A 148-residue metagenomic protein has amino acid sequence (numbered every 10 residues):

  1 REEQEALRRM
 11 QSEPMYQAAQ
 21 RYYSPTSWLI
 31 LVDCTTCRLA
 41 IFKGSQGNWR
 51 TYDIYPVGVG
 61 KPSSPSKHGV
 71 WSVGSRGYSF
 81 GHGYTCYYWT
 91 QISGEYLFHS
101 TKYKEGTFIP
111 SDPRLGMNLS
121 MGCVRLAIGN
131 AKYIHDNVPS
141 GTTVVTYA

Functional and structural regions predicted by a protein language model:
L7-T107: Gly/Pro-biased beta-strand-loop elements
H68, G77-A148: Exported/periplasmic cell-wall-interacting domains
